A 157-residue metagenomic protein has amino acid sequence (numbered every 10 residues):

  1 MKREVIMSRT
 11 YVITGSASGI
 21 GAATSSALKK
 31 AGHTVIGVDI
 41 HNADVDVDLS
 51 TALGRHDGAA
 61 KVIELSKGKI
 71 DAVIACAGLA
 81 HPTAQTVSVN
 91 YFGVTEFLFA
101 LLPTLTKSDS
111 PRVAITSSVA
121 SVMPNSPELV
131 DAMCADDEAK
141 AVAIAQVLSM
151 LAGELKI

Functional and structural regions predicted by a protein language model:
T10-I13, V73-I74: Conserved hydrophobic beta-strands of the Rossmann-like cofactor-binding core in SDR/related NAD(P)H-dependent
A17, G21-S26: N-terminal Rossmann NAD(P)H-binding glycine-rich loop of SDR-like oxidoreductase domains
I40-G54: Rossmann-fold cofactor-recognition segment
D44, T86-V87: A hydrophobic alpha-helix adjacent to the NAD(P)-binding/active-site core of NAD(P)-dependent oxidoreductases, strongly
G58, F97-L101, L105: Hydrophobic positions on the long internal alpha-helix of Rossmann-like NAD(P)-dependent oxidoreductase domains
K61-A75, H81-P82, D109: A glycine-rich helix->loop->beta "capping" turn within Rossmann-like NAD(P)(H)-dependent oxidoreductase domains
G78-A84, T106-I157: Catalytic loop of short-chain dehydrogenase/reductase
